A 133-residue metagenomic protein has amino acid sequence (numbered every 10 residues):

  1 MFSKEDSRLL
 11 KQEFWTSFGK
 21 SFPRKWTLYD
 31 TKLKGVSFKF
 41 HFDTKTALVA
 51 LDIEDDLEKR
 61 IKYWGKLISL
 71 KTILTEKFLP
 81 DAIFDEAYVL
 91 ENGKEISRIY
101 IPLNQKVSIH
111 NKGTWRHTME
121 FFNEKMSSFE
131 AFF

Functional and structural regions predicted by a protein language model:
M1-F133: Charged, terminal alpha-helix-loop-beta segments that serve as non-catalytic nucleic-acid engagement and/or assembly
